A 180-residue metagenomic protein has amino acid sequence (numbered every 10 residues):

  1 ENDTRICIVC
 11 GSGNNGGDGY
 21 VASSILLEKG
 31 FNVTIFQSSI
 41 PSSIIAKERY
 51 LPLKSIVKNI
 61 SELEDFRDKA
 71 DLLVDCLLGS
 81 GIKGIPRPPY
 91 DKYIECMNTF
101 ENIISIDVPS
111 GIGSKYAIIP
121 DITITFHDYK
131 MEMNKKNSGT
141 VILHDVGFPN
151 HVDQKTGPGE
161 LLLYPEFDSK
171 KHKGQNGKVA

Functional and structural regions predicted by a protein language model:
E1-C76, I85-S105: Nucleotide and nucleotide-moiety/phosphate-recognizing core
A70-A180: YjeF_N-associated NAD(P)HX repair module
